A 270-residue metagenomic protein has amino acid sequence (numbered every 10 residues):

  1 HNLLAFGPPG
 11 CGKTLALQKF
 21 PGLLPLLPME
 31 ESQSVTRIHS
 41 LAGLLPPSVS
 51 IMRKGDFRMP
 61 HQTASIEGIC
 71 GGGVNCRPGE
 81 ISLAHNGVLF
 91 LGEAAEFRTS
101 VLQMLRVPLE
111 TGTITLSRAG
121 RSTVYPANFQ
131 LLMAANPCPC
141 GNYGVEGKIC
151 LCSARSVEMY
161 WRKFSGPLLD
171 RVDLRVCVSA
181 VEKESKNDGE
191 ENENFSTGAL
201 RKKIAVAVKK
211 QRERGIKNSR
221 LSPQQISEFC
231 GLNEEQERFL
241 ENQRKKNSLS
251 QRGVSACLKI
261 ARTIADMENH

Functional and structural regions predicted by a protein language model:
H1, C11-T14, T63, N75 (+2 more regions): Short flexible coil/turn linkers enriched for glycine and charged/polar residues that connect secondary-structure
L3-P46, T111: Walker A/P-loop
S50-I51, G55-D56, H61-L89, S122: Conserved alpha-helical scaffold flanking the Walker A/P-loop in AAA+ ATPase domains
N75-C76, T99-H270: Basic, amphipathic alpha-helical bundle interface domains used for macromolecular binding and assembly
N86, G92-A94, M104: Walker B catalytic acidic pair
L89-F90, E96-F97, K183: Residues immediately C-terminal
